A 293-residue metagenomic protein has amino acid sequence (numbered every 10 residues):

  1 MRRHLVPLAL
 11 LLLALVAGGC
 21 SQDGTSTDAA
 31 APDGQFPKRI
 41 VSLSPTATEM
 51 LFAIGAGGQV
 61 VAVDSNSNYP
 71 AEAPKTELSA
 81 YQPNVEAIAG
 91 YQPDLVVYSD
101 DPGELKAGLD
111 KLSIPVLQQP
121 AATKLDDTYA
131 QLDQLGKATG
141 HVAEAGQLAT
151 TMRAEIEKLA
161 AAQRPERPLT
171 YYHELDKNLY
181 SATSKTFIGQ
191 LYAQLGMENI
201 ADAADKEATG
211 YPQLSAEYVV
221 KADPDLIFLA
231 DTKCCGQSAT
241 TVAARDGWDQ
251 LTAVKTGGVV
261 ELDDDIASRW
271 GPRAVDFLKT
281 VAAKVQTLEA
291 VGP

Functional and structural regions predicted by a protein language model:
M1-L8: Bacterial N-terminal signal peptides that target proteins for export
L15-G19: C-terminal motif of bacterial Sec signal peptides marking the signal peptidase cleavage site
D23-T25, D33-R39, L105-Y180, A201-A203 (+3 more regions): Extracytoplasmic substrate-binding proteins
R39-D101, I114, M197-I200: A short, structured surface patch at a secondary-structure boundary
T76-E86, D205-A216: Short helix-initiation/N-cap motifs at beta->coil->alpha
V85-P93, K111-L112, P212-D223: Short helices/loops that flank or line small-molecule/ion binding pockets
G103-K111, L226-R245, D249: A ligand-binding cleft/hinge motif common to bilobed small-molecule-binding domains
F187-G210: His/Asp/Glu-enriched short active-site or ligand-binding loop at hydrolase and phosphoryl-transfer sites
